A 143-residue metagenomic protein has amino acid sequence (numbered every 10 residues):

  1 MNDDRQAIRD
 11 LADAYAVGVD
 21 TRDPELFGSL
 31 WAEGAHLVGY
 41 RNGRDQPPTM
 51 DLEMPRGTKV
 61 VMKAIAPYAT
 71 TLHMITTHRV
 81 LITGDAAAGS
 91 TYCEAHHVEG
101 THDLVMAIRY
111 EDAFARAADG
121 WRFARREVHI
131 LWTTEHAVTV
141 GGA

Functional and structural regions predicted by a protein language model:
M1-D4, P47-M50, D103: Alpha-helix initiation/capping motif
M1-T21, E25-E33, A143: Short, low-complexity N-terminal intrinsically disordered segments enriched in polar/charged residues
N2, Q6, E53, R122-F123: Short alpha-helical segments used as structural interaction elements across diverse proteins
I8, D20, M54-P55, H73 (+1 more regions): Generic structural signal for well-ordered secondary structure
A14-V17, Y40, P67, V98: General structural signal for alpha-helix termini and helix-helix connectors
Y15-A16, P24, W31, L37 (+5 more regions): Broad hydrophobic/π-residue packing in well-ordered secondary structure
P24-Y92: A solvent-exposed, acidic/Ser-Thr-rich amphipathic alpha-helical stretch
I65-A143: A beta-strand edge to alpha-helix "cap/lid" segment located at domain peripheries
